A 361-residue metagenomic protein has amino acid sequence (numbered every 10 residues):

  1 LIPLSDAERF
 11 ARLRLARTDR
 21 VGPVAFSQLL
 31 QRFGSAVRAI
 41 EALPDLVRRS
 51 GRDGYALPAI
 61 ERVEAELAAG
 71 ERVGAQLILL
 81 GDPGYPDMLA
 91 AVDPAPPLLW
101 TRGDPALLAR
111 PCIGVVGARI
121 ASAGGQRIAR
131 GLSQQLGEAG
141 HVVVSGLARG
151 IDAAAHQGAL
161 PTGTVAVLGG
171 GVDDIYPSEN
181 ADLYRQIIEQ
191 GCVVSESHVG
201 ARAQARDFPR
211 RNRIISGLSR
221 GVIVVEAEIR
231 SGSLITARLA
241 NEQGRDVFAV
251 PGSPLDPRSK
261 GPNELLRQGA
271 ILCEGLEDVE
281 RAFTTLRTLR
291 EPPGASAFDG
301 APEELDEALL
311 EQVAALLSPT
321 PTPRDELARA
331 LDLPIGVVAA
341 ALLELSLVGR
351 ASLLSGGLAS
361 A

Functional and structural regions predicted by a protein language model:
L1-A7, L79-A361: Glycine-biased, small-residue-rich flexible motifs in mid-sequence functional cores and linkers
L1-G84, G336, V348-G357, A361: Short, small/acidic-rich helices and loops at N termini and domain boundaries of DNA replication/processing enzymes
